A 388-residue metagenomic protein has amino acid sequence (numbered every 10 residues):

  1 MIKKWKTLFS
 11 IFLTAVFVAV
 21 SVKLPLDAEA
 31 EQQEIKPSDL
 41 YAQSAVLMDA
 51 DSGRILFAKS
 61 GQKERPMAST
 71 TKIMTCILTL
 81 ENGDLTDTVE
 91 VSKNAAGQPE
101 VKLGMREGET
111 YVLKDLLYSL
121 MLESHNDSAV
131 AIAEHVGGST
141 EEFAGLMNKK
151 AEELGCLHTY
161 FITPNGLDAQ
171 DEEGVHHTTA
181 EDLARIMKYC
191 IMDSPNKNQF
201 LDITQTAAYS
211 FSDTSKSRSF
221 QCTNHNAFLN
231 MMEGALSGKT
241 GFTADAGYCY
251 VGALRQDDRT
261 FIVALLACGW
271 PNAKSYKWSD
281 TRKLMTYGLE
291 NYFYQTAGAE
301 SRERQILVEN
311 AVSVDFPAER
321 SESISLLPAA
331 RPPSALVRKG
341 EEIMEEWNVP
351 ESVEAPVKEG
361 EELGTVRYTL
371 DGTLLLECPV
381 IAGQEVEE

Functional and structural regions predicted by a protein language model:
I2-A28: Sec-dependent N-terminal signal peptides of Gram-positive bacterial secreted proteins and lipoproteins
L13, A28-A30, M147, N224 (+1 more regions): Generic structural signal for hydrophobic residues
L13, Y41, E359-E362: Residue-level preference for short coil/turn positions at secondary-structure junctions
A19, L85, T296-A299: Residues in and immediately flanking transmembrane alpha helices
L24-N198: Active-site-adjacent loops and short helices of periplasmic peptidoglycan-processing enzymes
C156-L157, G174-E388: Domain-terminus/edge residues, biased toward the C-terminal soluble/receptor-binding domains of extracytoplasmic
